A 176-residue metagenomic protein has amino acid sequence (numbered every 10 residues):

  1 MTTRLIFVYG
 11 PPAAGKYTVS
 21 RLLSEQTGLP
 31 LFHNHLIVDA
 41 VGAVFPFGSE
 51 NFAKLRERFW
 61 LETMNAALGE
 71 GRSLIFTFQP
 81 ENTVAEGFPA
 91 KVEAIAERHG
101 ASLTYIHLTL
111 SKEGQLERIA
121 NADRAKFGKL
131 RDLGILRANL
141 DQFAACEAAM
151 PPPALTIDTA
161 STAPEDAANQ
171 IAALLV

Functional and structural regions predicted by a protein language model:
L5: Walker A (P-loop) ATP-phosphate-binding motif of ABC ATPase nucleotide-binding domains
V8: Hydrophobic anchor at the beta1->P-loop junction of P-loop NTPases
P11: P-loop (Walker A) phosphate-binding loop of NTP-binding proteins
G15: Conserved glycine(s) of the Walker
T18-L68: Conserved substrate/cofactor phosphate-moiety recognition/catalytic segment in nucleotide-dependent phosphotransferases
L55-H107: Glycine-rich phosphate-binding loop used to anchor ATP phosphates in small-molecule kinases, encompassing both
E97-A120, I157: Conserved phosphate-donor/acceptor-positioning beta-strand/loop module used by diverse small-molecule
N121-Q170: Small-molecule kinase domains that catalyze NTP-dependent phosphoryl transfer to phosphate-bearing small molecules
